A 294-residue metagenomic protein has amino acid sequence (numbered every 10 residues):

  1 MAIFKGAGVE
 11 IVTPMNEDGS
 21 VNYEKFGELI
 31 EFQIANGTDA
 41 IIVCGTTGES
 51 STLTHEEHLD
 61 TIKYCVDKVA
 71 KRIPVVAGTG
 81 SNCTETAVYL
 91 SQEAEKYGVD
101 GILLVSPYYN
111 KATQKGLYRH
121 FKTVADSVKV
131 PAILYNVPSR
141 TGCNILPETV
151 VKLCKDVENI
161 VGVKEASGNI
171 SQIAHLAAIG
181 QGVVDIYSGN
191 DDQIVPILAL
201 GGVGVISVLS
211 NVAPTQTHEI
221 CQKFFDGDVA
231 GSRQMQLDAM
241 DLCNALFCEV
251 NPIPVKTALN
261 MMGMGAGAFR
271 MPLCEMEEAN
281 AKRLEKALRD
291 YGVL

Functional and structural regions predicted by a protein language model:
A2-V9, T13-G142, K152: Active-site beta->alpha loop and helix N-cap motifs at the rims of alpha/beta catalytic domains
I3, G8-P14, F32, N36-T38 (+2 more regions): C-terminal alpha-helical cap/extension of soluble enzyme domains
E17, Y23, H55, P147 (+2 more regions): Alpha-helix N-capping/helix-start residues
F26, H58, I62, A87 (+7 more regions): A general structural signal for well-ordered alpha-helical segments in protein cores
I30, I62, F121, V157 (+2 more regions): Short amphipathic alpha-helical/adjacent loop interface patches that line ligand and macromolecule-binding sites
D67-I73, K96-G98, V128-V130, K155-N159 (+4 more regions): Short helix-capping segments at alpha-helix termini
N136-V137, N159-I160, R270-M271: Glycine-rich phosphate-binding "P-loop"
R140-F247: Catalytic alpha/beta core domains of metabolic enzymes, predominantly
